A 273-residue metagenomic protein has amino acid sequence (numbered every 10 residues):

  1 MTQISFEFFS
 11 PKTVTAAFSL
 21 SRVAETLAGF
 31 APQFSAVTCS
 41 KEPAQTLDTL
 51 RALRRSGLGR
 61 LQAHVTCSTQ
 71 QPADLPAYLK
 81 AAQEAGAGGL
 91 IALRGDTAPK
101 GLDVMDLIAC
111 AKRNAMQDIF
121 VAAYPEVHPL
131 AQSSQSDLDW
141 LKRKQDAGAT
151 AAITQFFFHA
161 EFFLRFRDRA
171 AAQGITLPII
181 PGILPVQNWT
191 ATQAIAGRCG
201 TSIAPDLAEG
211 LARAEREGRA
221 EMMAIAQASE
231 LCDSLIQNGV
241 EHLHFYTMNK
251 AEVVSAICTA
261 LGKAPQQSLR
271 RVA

Functional and structural regions predicted by a protein language model:
M1-V14, R54, Q266-A273: N-terminal amphipathic alpha-helix/helix-capping segment at the start of soluble metabolic enzymes
Q3-S19, R60-A73, F120-S136, A212-A226: Active-site mouth loops of central-metabolism enzymes
E7, S35, A82, K144 (+3 more regions): Conserved, mostly hydrophobic/aromatic
T15, K100-E126, G174-L231, L261-V272: Active-site pocket-lining/capping segments in soluble small-molecule metabolic enzymes
T15-A17, K41-R55, Q70-Y78, G95-K112 (+3 more regions): Active-site-adjacent beta->alpha loops and helix N-cap segments on the catalytic face of soluble alpha/beta enzymes
V23-T38, D146: Catalytic domains of carbohydrate-active enzymes, especially glycoside hydrolases
F34-P43, V65-S68, G88-R94, T150-H159 (+1 more regions): Catalytic beta/alpha-barrel core
